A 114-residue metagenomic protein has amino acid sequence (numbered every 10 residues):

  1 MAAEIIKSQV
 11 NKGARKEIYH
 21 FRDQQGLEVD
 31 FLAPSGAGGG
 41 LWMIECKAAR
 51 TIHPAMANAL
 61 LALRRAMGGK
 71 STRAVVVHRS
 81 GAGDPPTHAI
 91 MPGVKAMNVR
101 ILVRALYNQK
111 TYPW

Functional and structural regions predicted by a protein language model:
M1-W114: A cross-kingdom feature that marks ATP-driven nucleic-acid transaction machinery
